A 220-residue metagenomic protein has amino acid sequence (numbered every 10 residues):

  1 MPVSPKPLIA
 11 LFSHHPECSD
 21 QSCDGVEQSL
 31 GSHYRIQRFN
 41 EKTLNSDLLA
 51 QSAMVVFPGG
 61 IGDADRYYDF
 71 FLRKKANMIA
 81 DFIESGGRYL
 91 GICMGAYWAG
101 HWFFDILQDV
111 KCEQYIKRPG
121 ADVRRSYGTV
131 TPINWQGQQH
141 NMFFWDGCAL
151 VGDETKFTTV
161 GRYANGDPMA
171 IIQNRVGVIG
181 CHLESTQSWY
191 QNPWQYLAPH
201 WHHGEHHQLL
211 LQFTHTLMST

Functional and structural regions predicted by a protein language model:
M1-Q51: N-terminal beta1-alpha1 cap of cysteine-dependent amidohydrolase-like domains
L11, R35-R38, L90-I92, G177-G180: A structural signal for short, well-ordered beta-strand segments and their strand-loop junctions that often border
Q51-A53, G86: Short, well-ordered alpha-helix to beta-strand connector turns
A53-G60, V176-G180: Structural motif
D63-D65: Short glycine-rich, flexible loops that bind phosphorylated cofactors or substrates
Y67-W135: A glycine-rich, often tryptophan-bearing local segment used as a flexible ligand/cofactor-contacting loop or short
A80, L183-T220: Extracellular ligand-binding/catalytic regions of CAZymes and related secreted enzymes and adhesion modules
R124-W189: Catalytic beta-strand/loop cores that center a nucleophilic Ser/Cys/Thr and support acyl-enzyme chemistry
